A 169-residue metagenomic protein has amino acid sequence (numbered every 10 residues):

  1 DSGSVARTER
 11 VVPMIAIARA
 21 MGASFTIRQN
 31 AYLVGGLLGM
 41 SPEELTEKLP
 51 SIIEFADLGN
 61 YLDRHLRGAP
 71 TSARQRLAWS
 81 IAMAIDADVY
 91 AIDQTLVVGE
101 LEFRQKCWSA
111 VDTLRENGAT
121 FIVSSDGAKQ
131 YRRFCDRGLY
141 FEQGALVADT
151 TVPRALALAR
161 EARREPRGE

Functional and structural regions predicted by a protein language model:
D1-G36: ABC ATPase nucleotide-binding domain signature region
Y32, T46-Y61, S80: Conserved ABC ATPase "signature" region
S72-A91: GG-anchored amphipathic helix commonly corresponding to the ABC/SMC/Rad50 NBD signature/C-loop
R104-N117: Helical segment within the ABC ATPase nucleotide-binding domain
S125-D126: H-loop/switch region of ABC-family ATPase nucleotide-binding domains
R133-Y140: Conserved catalytic segment of ABC-fold P-loop ATPases
Q143-G144: Conserved ABC ATPase "signature" C-loop
D149-T150: ABC ATPase "signature
